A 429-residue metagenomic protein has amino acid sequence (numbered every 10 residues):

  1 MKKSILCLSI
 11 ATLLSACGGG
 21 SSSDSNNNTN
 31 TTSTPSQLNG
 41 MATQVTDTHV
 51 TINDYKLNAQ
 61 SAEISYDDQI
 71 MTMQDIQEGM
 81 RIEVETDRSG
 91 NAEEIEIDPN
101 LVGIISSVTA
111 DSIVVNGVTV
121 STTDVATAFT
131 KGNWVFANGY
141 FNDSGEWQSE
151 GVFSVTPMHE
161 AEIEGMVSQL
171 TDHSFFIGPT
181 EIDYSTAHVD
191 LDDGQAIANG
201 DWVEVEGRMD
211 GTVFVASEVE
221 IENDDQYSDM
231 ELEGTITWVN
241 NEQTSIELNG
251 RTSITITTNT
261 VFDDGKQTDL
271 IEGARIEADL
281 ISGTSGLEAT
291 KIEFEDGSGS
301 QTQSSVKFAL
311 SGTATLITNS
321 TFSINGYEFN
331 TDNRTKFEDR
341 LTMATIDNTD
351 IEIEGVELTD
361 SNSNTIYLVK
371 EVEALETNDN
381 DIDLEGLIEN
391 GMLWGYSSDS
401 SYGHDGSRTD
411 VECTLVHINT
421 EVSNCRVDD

Functional and structural regions predicted by a protein language model:
M1-S4: Positively charged n-region of N-terminal signal peptides that target proteins for export
L14-A16: C-terminal motif of bacterial Sec signal peptides marking the signal peptidase cleavage site
G18-N58, D67-D429: Short, flexible, surface-exposed loop segments at domain boundaries
